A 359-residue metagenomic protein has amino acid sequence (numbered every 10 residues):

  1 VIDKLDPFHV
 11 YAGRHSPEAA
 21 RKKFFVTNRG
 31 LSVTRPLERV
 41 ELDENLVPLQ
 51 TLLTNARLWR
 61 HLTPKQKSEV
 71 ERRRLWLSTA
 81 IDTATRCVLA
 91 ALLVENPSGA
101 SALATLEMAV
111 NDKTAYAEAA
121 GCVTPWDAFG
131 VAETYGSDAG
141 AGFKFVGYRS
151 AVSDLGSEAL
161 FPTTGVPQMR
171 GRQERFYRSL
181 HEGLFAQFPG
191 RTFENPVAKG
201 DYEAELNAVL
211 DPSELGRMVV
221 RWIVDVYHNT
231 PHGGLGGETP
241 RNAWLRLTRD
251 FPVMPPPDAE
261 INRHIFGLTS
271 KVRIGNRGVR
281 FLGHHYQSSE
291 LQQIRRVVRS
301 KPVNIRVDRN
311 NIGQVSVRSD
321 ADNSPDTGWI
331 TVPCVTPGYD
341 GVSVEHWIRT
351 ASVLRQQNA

Functional and structural regions predicted by a protein language model:
D3-L77, C87, S101-A104, G183: Mobile-element integrase/transposase regions, centering on the N-terminal DNA-binding/Zn-coordinating module
H15, P36-E44, P48-R60, L106-P125 (+2 more regions): Short, flexible helix-coil linker/hinge segments at the edges of structured domains or between repeats
E44, T83, A139: Residues immediately flanking
L46-V47, G142, V166-P167, N310-I312: Short, solvent-exposed loop/turn segments at secondary-structure junctions
L49, V220-A359: C-terminal, beta-rich DNA-binding module of retroviral/retroelements integrases
L49-L52, L89, A102, K144-V146 (+2 more regions): Short helix/loop capping segments that flank catalytic or ligand/cofactor-binding pockets
Q50-V123, V131-Y135, F161-T164: A short, conserved beta-strand element enriched in hydrophobic/aromatic residues
T124-P257, Q293: Globin-like tetrapyrrole-binding proteins
